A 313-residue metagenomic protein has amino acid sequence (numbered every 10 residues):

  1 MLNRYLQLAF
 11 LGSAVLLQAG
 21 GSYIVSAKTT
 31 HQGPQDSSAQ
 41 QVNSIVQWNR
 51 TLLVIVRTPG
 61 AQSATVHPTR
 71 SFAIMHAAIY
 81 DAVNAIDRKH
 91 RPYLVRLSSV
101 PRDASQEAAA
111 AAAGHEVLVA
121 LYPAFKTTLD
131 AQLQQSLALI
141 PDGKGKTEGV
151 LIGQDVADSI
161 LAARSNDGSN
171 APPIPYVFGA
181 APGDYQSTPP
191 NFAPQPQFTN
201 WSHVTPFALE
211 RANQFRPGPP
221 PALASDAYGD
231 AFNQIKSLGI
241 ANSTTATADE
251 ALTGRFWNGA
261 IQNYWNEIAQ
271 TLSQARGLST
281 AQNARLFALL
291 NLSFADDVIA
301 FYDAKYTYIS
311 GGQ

Functional and structural regions predicted by a protein language model:
M1-A9: Bacterial N-terminal signal peptides that target proteins for export
L6, L17, H31-P34: Intrinsically disordered, low-complexity regions enriched in polar/acidic and amide residues
A9-A19: Bacterial N-terminal signal peptides
A19-G20, I160: Residue-level recognition of conserved structural "scaffold" positions that shape functional pockets and channels
Y23-S26: Sec/Tat signal peptide C-region and signal peptidase I cleavage site
K28-Q313: Acidic/polar surface patches and capping/hinge elements
